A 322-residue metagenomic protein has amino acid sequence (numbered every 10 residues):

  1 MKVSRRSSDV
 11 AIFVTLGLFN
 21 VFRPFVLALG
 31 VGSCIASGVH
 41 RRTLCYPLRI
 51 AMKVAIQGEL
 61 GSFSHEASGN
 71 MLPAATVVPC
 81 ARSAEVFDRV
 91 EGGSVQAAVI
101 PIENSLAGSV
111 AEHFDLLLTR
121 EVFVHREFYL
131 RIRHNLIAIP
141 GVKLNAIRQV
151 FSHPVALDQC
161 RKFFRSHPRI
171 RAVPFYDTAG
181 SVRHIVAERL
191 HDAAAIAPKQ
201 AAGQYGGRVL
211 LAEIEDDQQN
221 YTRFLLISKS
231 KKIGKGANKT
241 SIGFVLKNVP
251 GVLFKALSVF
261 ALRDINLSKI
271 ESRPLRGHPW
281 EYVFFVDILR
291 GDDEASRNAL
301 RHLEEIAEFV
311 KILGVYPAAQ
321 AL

Functional and structural regions predicted by a protein language model:
S4-S8, N20, S33, S37: Serine residues within intrinsically disordered or low-complexity segments
V14-G17, S37-G38, C45: Serine/threonine-rich, low-complexity intrinsically disordered segments
L16, L27-S33: Low-complexity, intrinsically disordered Ser/Thr/Pro- and acidic-rich segments
A28, R41-L322: Domain-level signature for soluble enzymes in the chorismate/prephenate branch of the shikimate pathway
